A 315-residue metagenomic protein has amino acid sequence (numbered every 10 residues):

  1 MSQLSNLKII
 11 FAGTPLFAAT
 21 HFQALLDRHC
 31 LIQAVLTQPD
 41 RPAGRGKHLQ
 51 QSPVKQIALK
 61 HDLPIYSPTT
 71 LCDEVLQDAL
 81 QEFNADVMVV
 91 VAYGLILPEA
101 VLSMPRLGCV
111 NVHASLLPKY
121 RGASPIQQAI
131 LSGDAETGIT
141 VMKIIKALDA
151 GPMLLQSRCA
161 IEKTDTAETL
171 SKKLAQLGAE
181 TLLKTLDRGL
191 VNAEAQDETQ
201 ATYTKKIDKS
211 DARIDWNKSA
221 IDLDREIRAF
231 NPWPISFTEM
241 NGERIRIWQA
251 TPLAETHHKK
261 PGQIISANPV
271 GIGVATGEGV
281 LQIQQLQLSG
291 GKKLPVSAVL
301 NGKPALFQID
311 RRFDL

Functional and structural regions predicted by a protein language model:
M1-R45: N-terminal Rossmann-like dinucleotide-binding module
S2, N217-L315: An anion-binding loop in the catalytic cleft
K8-I10, Q33-A34, P64-F83, I96-A114: Internal alpha/beta domain cores that form substrate/cofactor-binding pockets in large enzymes and binding proteins
A19, H48-Q51, D73-Q77, L95 (+1 more regions): Structural motif corresponding to alpha-helix initiation and N-cap regions
A19, Q23-D27, Q77-Q81, E99 (+1 more regions): Amphipathic, non-transmembrane alpha-helical secondary structure
R28-L31, Q38, V87-T204, D208-S210: Donor/substrate-binding cores of folate-linked one-carbon enzymes
R41-H61: N-terminal beta-loop-helix "entrance" segment that forms/cooperates in small-molecule cofactor or anionic ligand
